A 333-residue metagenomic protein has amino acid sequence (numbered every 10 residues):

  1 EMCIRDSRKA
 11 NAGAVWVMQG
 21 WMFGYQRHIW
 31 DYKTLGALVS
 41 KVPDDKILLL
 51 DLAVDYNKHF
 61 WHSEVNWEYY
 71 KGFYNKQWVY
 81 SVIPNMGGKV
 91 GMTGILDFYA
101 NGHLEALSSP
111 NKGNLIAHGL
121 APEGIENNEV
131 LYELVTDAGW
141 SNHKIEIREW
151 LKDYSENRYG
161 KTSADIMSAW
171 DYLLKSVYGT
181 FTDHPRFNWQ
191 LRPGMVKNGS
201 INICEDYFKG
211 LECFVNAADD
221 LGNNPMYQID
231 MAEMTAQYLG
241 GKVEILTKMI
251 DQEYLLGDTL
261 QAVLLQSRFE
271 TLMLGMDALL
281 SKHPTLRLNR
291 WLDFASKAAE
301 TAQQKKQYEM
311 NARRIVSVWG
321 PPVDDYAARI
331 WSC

Functional and structural regions predicted by a protein language model:
E1, R5-S168, L174, P193-G199 (+2 more regions): Catalytic-core regions of glycoside hydrolase
S109, N198-I201, E205, D230-E244 (+1 more regions): Short, solvent-exposed segments of well-ordered alpha helices
L120, E129-G139, K209-A217, I229-K248: Short, hydrophobic/amphipathic alpha-helical patches that form generic packing surfaces within helical domains
W170-L174, L211, L239, V243-T247 (+1 more regions): Short amphipathic alpha-helical coiled-coil/interface segments
V177-G222: C-terminal functional modules
A218-M231, L279-F294: Short, solvent-exposed, charged loop/turn and helix-capping segments that join or cap alpha-helices on peripheral
M226, D230, M234, K248 (+2 more regions): Surface-exposed, polar/charged faces of alpha-helical domains in mature secreted/periplasmic/lumenal proteins
